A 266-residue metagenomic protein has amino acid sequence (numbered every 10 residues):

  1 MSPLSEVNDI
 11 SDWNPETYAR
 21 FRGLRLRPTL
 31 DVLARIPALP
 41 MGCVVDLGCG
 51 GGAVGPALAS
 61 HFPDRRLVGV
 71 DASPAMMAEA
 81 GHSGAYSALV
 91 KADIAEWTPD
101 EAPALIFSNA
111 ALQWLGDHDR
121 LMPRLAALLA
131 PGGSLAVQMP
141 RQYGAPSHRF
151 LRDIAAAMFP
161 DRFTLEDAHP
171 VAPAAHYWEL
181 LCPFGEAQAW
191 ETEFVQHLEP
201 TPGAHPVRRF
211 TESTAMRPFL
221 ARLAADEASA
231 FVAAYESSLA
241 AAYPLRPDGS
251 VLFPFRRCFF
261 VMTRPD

Functional and structural regions predicted by a protein language model:
S2-L39, A53-A57, M76-E79, R152 (+1 more regions): Conserved class I S-adenosyl-L-methionine
W13, Q188-P247: C-terminal helical/coil "lid" or tail adjacent to the Rossmann-like core of SAM-dependent
C43-W97, R120: Class I SAM-dependent methyltransferase SAM/SAH-binding core
F107: A conserved beta-strand element that flanks and buttresses the S-adenosyl-L-methionine
A110-A111: Short catalytic micro-motifs in class I SAM-dependent methyltransferases
L115-G116, L129-P131: Helix-to-beta-strand junctions that scaffold the AdoMet/dcAdoMet cofactor pocket in Class I SAM-dependent enzymes
L115-R124: A short, conserved alpha-helix within the catalytic core of class I
D119, S134-T201: Conserved catalytic/acceptor-binding region of the Class I
